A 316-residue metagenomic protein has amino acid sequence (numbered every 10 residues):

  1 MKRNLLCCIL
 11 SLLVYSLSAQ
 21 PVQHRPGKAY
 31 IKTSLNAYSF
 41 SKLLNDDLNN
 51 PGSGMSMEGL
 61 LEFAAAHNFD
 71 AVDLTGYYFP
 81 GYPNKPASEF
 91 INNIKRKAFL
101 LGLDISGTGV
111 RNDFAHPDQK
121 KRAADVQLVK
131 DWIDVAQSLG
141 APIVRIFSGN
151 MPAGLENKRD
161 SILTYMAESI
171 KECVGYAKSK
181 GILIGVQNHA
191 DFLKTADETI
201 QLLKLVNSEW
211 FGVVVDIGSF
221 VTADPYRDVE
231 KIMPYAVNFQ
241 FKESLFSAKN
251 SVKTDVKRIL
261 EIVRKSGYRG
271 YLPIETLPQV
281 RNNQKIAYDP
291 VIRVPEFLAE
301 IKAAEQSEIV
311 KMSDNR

Functional and structural regions predicted by a protein language model:
M1-Q23: Bacterial Sec-dependent N-terminal signal peptides
C8, A37, G76-F79, N112 (+3 more regions): Residues that line or immediately flank small-molecule/substrate-binding pockets and catalytic motifs
Q20-N68, L193-R316: Histidine-acidic metal/acid-base catalytic patches
Q20-Q23, G27-K28, E62, I91-G212: Active-site acidic/histidine proton-transfer and metal-coordination neighborhood in alpha/beta enzyme cores
N50-G59, Y82-N92: Aromatic- and glycine-enriched glycan-recognition loops and surfaces that form the carbohydrate-binding subsites
L60, A64, F69-V72, G76-N84 (+1 more regions): N-terminal carbohydrate-binding/catalytic regions of secreted carbohydrate-active enzymes
F69, L103, A136-A141, A236 (+1 more regions): A structural motif
D73, G107-G109, R145, G185 (+2 more regions): Conserved beta-strand positions in the central sheet of alpha/beta enzyme cores
